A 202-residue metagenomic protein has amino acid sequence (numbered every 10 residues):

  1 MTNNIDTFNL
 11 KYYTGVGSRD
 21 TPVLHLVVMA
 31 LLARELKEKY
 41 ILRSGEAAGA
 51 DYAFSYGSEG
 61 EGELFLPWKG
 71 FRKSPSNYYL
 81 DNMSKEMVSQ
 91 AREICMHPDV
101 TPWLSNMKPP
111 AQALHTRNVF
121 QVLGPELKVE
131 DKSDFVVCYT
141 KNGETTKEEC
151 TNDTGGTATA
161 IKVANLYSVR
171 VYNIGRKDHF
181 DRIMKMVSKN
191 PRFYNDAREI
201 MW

Functional and structural regions predicted by a protein language model:
T2-T14, R19-D181, M186, N190 (+1 more regions): Acidic/glycine-enriched connector segments
